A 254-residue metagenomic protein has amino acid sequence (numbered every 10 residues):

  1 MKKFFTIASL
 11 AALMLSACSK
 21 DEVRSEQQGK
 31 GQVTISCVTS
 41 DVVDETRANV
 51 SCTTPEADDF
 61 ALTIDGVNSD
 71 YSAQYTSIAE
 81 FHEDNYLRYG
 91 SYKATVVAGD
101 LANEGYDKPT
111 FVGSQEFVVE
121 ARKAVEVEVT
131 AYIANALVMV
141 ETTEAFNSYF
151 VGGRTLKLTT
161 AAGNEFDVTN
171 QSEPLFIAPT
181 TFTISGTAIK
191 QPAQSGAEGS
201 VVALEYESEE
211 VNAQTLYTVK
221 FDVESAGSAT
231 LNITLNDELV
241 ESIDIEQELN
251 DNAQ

Functional and structural regions predicted by a protein language model:
M1-A17: Sec-dependent bacterial lipoprotein signal peptides
C18-Q254: Extracytoplasmic cysteine-anchoring/structural motifs
